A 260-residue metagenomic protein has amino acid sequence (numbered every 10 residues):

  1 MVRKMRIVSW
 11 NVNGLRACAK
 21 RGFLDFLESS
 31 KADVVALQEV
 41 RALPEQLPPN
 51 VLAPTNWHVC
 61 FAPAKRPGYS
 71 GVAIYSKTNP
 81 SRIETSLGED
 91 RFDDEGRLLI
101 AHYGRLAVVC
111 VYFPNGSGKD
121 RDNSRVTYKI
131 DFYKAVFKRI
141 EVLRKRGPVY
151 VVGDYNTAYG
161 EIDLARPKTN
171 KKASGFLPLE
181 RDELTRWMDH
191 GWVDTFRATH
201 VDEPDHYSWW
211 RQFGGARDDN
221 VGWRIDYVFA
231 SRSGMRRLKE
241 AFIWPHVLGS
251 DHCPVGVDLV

Functional and structural regions predicted by a protein language model:
M1-A53, H58, A64-S70, Y159 (+1 more regions): N-terminal, active-site-proximal structural segment of metallo-dependent hydrolase catalytic domains
M5-N13, R105-G118, D122, V152: Active-site-proximal beta-strand elements of phosphoester/diester hydrolases
N11, L27-E45, V108, R139-E161 (+4 more regions): Active-site beta-strand/loop signature of hydrolases that rely on acidic residues for catalysis
V34, T55-H58, F132-I225: Metal-dependent phosphoesterases centered on the DNase I-like endonuclease/exonuclease/phosphatase
V40-L43, L47-S117: Structured beta-strand-rich core segments of catalytic domains in phosphoester-bond hydrolases
P67-I83, E203-H206, F213-R236: Conserved beta strand-loop-helix elements of the APE1-like EEP
G88-E89, P114-Y133, K168-K172: Surface-exposed cleft-lining segments at the edges of enzyme active sites
F242-V260: Surface polyanion/phosphate-binding segment centered on an Asp-His-Pro turn
